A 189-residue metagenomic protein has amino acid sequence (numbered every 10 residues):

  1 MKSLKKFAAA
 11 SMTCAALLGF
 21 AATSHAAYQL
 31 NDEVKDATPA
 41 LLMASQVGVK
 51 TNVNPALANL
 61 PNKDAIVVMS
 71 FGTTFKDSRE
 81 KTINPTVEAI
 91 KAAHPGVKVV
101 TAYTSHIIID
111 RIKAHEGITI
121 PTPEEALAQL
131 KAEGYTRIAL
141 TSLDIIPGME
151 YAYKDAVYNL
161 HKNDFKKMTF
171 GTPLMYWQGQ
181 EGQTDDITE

Functional and structural regions predicted by a protein language model:
M1-S11, H25: Bacterial Sec-dependent N-terminal signal peptides
S3, A16-L17: Acidic/proline-rich low-complexity IDRs
C14-A16, N31: Membrane-interacting alpha-helical segments
L17-H25: C-terminal segment of classical bacterial N-terminal signal peptides
A27-E189: Extended amphipathic ligand-handling, pore-lining, and cofactor/metal-binding catalytic surfaces
